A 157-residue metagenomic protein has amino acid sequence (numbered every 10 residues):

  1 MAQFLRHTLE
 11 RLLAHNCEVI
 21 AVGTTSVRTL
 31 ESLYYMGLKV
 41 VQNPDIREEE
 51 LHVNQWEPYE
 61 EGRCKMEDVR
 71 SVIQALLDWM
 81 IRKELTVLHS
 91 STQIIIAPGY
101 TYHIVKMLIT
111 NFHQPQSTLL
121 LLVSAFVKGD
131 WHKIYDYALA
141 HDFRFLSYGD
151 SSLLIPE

Functional and structural regions predicted by a protein language model:
M1-E157: Surface-exposed, charge/polar-rich loops and edge strands
